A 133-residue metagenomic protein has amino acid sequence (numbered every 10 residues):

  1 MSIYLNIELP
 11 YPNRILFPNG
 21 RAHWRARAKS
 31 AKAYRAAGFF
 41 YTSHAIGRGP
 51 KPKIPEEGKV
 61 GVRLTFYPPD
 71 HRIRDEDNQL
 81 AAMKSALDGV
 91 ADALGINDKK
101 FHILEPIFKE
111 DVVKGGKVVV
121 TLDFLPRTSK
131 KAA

Functional and structural regions predicted by a protein language model:
M1-A133: Catalytic phosphate/metal-binding cores of nucleic-acid and nucleotide-processing enzymes, i.e., regions that mediate
